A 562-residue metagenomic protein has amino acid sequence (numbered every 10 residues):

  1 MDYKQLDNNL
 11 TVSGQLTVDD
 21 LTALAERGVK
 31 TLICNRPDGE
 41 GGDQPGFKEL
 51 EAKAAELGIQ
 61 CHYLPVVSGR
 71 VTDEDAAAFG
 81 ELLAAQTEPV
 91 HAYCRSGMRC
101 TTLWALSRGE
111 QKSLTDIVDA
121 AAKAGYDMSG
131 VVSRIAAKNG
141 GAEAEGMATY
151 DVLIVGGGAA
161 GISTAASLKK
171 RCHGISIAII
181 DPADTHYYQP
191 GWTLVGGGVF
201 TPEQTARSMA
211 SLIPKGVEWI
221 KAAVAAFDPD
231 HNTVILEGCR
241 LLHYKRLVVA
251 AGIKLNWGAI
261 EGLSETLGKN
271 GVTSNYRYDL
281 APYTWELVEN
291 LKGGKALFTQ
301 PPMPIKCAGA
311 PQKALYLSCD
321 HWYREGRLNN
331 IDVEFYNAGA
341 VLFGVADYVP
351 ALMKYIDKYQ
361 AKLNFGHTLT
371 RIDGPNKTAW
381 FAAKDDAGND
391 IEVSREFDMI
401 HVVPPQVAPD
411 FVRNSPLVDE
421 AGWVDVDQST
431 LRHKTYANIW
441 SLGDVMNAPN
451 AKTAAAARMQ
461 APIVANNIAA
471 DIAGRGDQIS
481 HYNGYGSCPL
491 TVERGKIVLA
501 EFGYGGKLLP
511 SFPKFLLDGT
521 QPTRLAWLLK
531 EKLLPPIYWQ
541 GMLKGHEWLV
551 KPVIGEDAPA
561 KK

Functional and structural regions predicted by a protein language model:
M1-V90, A105-G146: Cys-dependent protein tyrosine phosphatase-like superfamily
N35, E237, A250-A251, V402-P404 (+1 more regions): Short, well-ordered coil/turn residues at beta-beta hairpins and beta-strand->alpha-helix junctions within
M147-E218, P302-A346, D557-K562: Beta1-alpha1 glycine-rich phosphate/pyrophosphate-binding loop at the start of Rossmann-like nucleotide-binding domains
A148-Y150, E218-G326, A387, H401: FAD-binding core/adjacent interface of flavoenzyme oxidoreductases
G174, V217-A226, H231, L242 (+2 more regions): A Rossmann-like FAD-binding core segment of flavoenzymes
N256-A259, E265-K292, E396-M459: FAD-site-proximal beta/loop scaffold in flavoenzymes
L442-V492, A500: A conserved FAD-binding loop/helix module that cradles the flavin
L499-K562: C-terminal auxiliary extensions adjacent to catalytic cores
